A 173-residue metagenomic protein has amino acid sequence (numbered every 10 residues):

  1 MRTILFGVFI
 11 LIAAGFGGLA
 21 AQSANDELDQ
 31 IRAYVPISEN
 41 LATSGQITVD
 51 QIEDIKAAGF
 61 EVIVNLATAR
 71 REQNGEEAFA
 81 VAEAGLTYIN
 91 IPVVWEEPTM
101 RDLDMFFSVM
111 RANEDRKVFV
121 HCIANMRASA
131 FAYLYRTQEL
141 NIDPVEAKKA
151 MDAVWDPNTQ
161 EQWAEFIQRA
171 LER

Functional and structural regions predicted by a protein language model:
M1-I4: Positively charged n-region of N-terminal signal peptides that target proteins for export
G7-G15: Bacterial N-terminal signal peptides
I10, R127, T137: Residue-level marker of positions within ordered structural domains that often coincide with functionally constrained
G17-V118, Y133-R173: Cys-dependent protein tyrosine phosphatase-like superfamily
V118-S129: A phosphate-binding catalytic loop at a beta-strand-loop-alpha-helix junction that coordinates phosphoryl groups
